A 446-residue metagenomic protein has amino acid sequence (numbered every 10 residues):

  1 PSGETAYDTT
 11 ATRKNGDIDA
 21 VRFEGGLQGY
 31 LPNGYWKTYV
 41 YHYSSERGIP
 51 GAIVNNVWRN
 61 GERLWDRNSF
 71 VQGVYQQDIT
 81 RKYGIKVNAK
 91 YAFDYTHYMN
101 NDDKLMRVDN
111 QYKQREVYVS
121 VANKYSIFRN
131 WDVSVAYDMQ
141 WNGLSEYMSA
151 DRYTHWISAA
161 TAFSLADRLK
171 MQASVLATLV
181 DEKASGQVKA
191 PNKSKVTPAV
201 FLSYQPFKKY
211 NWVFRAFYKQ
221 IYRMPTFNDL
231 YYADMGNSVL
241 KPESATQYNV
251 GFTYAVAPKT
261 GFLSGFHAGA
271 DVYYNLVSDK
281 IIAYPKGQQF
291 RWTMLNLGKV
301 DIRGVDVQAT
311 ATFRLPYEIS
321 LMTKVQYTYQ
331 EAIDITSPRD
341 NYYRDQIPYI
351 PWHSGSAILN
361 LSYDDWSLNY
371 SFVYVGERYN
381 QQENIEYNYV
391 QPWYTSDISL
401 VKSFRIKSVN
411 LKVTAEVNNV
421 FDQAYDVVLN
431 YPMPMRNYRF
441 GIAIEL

Functional and structural regions predicted by a protein language model:
P1, K82, K86-Y98, Q205-F207 (+3 more regions): Membrane-embedded beta-barrel scaffold of Gram-negative outer-membrane proteins
S2-E4, T10-A20, G34-E116, G143-L144: Flexible loop and strand-edge segments within Gram-negative outer membrane beta-barrel domains
R13-D19, R59-R67, M106-R115, Y147-W156 (+6 more regions): Replace "Gram-negative outer membrane beta-barrel proteins" with "bacterial and organellar outer membrane beta-barrel
L31-N33, H42-E46, Y91-Y95, M139-S145 (+12 more regions): Transmembrane beta-strands of outer-membrane beta-barrel pores
P32-Y35, D78-G84, S126-D132, A166-L169 (+4 more regions): Short loop/turn motifs that connect adjacent beta-strands in outer-membrane beta-barrel proteins
F128-N275: Structural signature of Gram-negative outer-membrane beta-barrels, strongest in the C-terminal barrel of TonB-dependent
D167, G265-L276, L295-N380, N410 (+1 more regions): Gram-negative outer-membrane beta-barrel transporters
S278, L321, Y374-Q381, Y389-V390 (+1 more regions): C-terminal beta-signal and adjacent terminal beta-strands/loops of Gram-negative outer-membrane beta-barrel proteins
